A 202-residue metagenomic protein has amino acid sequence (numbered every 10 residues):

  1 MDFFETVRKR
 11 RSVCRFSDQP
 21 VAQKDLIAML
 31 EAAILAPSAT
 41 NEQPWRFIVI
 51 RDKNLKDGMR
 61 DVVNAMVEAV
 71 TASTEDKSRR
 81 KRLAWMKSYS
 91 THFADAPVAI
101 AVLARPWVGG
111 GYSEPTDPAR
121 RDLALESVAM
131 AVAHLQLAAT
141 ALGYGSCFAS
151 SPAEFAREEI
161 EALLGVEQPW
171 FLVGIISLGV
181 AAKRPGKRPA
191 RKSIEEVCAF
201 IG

Functional and structural regions predicted by a protein language model:
M1-P20, K24-A28: Short acidic N-proximal helix/loop "leader" segments that mark the beginning of a domain or an inter-domain linker
E5-V13, F171-G202: C-terminal helix-cap and adjacent tail motif
M29, A33-I34, I100, P106 (+1 more regions): Small-aliphatic-rich amphipathic alpha-helix that forms the alpha element of a beta-alpha
A32-I34, L83-S88, I160-L163: Glycine-rich, charged/polar anion/phosphate-binding loops that engage phosphate groups from diverse ligands
I34-N41: Glycine-rich phosphate/pyrophosphate-binding beta-alpha loops
E42-P44, F93-V98, F171: Short connector loops at helix/strand junctions that flank enzyme active sites, especially segments positioning acidic
V49-V128: Glycine/small-residue-rich phosphate/adenosyl-binding loop
F155-F171: Short, electropositive alpha-helical surface patch
